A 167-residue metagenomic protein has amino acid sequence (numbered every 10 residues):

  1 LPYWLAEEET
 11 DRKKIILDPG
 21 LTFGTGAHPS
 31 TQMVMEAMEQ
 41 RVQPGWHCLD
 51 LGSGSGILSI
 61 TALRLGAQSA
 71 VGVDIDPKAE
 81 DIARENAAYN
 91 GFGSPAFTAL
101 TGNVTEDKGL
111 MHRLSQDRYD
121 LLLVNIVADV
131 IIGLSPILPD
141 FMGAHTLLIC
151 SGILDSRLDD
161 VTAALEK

Functional and structural regions predicted by a protein language model:
L1-G24: Non-catalytic substrate-recognition/targeting regions of SAM-dependent transferases
A6-T10, G52-S59, I131-S135: Short hydrophobic/aromatic-rich motifs at helix boundaries and adjacent loops
E7-E9, Q40-V42, S115: Solvent-exposed alpha-helices and their adjacent loops that cap or buttress functional pockets in soluble metabolic
I16-D18, D50, V127, I149: Conserved beta-strand segments that form the floor/walls of ligand-binding pockets within enzyme and binding domains
L21, T25-V104: Conserved SAM/SAH cofactor-binding pocket of Class I
I75-K167: S-adenosylmethionine
